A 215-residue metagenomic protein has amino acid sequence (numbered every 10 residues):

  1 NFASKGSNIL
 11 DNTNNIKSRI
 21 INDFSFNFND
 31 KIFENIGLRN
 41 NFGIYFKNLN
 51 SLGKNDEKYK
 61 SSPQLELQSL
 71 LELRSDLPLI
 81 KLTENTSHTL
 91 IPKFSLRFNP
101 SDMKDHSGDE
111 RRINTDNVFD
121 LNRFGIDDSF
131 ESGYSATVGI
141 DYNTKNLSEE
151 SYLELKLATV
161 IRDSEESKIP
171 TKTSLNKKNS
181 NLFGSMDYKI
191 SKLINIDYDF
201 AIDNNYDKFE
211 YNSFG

Functional and structural regions predicted by a protein language model:
N1-G215: Outer-membrane beta-barrel proteins and related beta-barrel translocases across Gram-negative bacteria
